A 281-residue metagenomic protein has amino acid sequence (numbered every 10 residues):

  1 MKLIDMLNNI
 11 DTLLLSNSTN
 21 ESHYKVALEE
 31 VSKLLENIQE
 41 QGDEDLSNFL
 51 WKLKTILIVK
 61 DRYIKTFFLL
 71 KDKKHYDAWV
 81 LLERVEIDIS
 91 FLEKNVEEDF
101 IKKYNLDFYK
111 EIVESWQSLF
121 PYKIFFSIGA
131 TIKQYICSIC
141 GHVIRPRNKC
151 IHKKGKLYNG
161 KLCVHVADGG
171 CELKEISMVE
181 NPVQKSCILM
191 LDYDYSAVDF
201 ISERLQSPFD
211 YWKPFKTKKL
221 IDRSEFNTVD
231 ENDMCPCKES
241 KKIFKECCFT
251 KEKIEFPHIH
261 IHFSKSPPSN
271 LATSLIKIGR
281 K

Functional and structural regions predicted by a protein language model:
M1-D72: Polar/acidic, low-complexity leader/linker segments enriched in S/T/G and N/D
I58-S118: Extracellular-facing segments of soluble proteins and assemblies that are Gly/Ser/Thr-biased and enriched in aromatics
K94-P208: Residue microenvironments linked to proteolytic maturation and disulfide-stabilized extracellular modules
K156, K241-I243, K253-I254: Secreted/processed peptides and extracellular or luminal domains of membrane proteins
V198-N232: Short, charged low-complexity linear segments at domain edges
F226-K245, F249: Short Cys/His-rich zinc-binding micro-motifs
D233-C235, F249-H262: Short Cys/His-rich micro-motifs in 6-15 aa windows
I261-K281: Long, charge-rich boundary regions
